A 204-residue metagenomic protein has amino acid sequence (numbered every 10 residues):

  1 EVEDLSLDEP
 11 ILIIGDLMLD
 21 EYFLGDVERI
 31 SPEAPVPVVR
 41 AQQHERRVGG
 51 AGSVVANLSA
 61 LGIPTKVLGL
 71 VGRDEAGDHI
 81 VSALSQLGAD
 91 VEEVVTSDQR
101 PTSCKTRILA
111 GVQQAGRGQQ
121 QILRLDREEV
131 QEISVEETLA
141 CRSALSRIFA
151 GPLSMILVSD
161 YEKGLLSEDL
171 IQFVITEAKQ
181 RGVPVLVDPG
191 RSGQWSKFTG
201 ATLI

Functional and structural regions predicted by a protein language model:
E1-E28, R40-I204: Ribokinase/PfkB-type carbohydrate-kinase core domain
R29-E33: Extended active-site and interfacial segments that coordinate phosphate-rich ligands in large catalytic machineries
A34-R40: Gly/Ser/Thr-rich active-site loops/lids in small-molecule metabolic enzymes that frequently grip phosphoryl groups
